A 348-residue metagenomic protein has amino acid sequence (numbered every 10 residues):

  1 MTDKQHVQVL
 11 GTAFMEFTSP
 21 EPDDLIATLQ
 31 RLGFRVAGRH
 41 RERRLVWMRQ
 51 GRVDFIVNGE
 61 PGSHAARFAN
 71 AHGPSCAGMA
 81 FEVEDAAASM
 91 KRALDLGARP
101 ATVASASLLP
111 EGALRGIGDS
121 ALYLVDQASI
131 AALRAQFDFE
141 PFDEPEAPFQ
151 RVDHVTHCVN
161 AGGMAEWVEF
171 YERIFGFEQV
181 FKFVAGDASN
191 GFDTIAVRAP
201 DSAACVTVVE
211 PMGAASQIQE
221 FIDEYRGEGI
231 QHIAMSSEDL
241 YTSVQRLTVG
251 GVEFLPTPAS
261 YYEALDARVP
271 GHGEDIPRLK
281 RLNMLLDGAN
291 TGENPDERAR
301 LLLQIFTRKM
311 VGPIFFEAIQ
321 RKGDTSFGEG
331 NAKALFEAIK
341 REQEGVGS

Functional and structural regions predicted by a protein language model:
M1-E140, H154, L302-Q304: An N-terminus-focused feature that recognizes amino-terminal "leader" regions
M1-P22, C76-M79, A132-V168, E228-M235 (+2 more regions): N-terminal beta-strand motif that seeds the catalytic metal site of vicinal oxygen chelate
V7-D54, D95, V103-A106, G112-G116 (+5 more regions): Core segments of cupin and vicinal oxygen chelate
G11-M15, L29, F34, M48 (+12 more regions): Short, structured motif recognition centered on aromatic/hydrophobic residues
P20, D24, R43, P74 (+9 more regions): Generic recognition of stable, solvent-exposed alpha-helical segments in well-folded globular domains
C76-M79, A93-D187, I195, R278-G312 (+1 more regions): Extended catalytic-interface subdomain
D201-I218: Active-site-adjacent "gating/activation" loops or surface patches in catalytic cores
A204-V206, R226-R308, I314-R321, G345: Long compositionally biased, domain-poor regions of proteins
